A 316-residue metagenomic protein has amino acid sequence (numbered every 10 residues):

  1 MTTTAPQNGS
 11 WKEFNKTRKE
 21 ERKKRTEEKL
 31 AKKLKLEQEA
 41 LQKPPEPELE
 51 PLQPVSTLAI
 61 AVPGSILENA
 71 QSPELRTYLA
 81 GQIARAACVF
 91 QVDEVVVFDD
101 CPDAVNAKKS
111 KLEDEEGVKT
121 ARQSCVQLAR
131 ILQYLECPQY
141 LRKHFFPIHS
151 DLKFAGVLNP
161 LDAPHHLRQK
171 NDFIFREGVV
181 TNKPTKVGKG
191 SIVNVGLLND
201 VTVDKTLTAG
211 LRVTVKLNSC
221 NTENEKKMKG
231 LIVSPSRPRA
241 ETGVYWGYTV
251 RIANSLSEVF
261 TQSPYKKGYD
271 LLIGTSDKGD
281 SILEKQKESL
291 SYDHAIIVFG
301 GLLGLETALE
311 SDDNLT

Functional and structural regions predicted by a protein language model:
M1-T316: Post-transcriptional modification and biogenesis factors for structured RNAs of the translation apparatus
